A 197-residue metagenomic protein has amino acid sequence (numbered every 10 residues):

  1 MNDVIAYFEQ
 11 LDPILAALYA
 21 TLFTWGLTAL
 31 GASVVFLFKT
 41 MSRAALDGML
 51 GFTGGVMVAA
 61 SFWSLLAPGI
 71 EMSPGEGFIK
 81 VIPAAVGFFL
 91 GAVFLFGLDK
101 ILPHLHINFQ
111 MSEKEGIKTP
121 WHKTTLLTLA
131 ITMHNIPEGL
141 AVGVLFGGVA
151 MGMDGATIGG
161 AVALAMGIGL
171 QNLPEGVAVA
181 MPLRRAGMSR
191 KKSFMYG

Functional and structural regions predicted by a protein language model:
M1-G197: Intrinsically disordered, metal-sensing/regulatory segments
